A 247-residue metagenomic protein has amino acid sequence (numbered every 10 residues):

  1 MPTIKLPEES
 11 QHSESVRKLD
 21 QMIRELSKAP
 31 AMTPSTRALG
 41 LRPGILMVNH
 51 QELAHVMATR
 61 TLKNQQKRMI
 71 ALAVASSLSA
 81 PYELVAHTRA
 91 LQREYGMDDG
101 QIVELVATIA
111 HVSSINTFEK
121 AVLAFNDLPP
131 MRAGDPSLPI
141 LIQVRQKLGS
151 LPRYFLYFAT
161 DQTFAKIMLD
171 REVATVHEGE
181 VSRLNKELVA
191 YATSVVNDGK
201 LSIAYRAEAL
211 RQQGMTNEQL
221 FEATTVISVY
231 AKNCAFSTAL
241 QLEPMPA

Functional and structural regions predicted by a protein language model:
M1-A247: Hydrophobic alpha-helical segments
